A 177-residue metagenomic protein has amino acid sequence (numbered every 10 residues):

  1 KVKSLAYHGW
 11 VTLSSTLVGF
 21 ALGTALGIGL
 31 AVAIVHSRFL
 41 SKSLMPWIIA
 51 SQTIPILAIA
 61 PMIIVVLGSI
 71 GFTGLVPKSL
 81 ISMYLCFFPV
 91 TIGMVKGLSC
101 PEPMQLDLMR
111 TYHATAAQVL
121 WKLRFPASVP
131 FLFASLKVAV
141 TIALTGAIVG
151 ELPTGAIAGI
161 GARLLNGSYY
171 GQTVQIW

Functional and structural regions predicted by a protein language model:
K1-A21: Periplasmic/extracellular loop-to-transmembrane helix junction in inner-membrane transport proteins
S14-L22, L26, I56-I59, F133-T141 (+2 more regions): Hydrophobic alpha-helical transmembrane segments of multipass membrane transporters and ion channels, focusing on
V18-I48: Transmembrane-helix boundary motif in ABC transporter permease subunits
H36-L44, F72-V76, A116: Membrane-helix interface segments
I49-P89, K96-G97: Generic hydrophobic transmembrane alpha-helix motif, especially the helices
L80-Y84, A117-V149, W177: Transmembrane alpha-helices
G93-L132, L164: Short cytoplasmic-facing helical segments at TM-TM junctions of multi-pass membrane proteins
L152-W177: Interhelical loop and adjacent transmembrane-helix boundary motif in polytopic membrane transport permeases
